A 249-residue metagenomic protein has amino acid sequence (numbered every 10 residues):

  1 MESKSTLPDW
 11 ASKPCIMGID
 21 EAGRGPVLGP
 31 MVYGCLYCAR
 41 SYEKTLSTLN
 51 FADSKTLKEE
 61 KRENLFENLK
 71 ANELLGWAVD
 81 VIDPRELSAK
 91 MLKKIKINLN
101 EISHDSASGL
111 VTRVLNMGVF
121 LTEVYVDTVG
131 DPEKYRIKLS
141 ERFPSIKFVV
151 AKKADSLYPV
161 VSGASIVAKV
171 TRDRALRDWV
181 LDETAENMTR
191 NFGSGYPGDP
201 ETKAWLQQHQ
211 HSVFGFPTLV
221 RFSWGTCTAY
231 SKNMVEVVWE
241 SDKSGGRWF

Functional and structural regions predicted by a protein language model:
M1-F249: RNase H-like, two-metal
